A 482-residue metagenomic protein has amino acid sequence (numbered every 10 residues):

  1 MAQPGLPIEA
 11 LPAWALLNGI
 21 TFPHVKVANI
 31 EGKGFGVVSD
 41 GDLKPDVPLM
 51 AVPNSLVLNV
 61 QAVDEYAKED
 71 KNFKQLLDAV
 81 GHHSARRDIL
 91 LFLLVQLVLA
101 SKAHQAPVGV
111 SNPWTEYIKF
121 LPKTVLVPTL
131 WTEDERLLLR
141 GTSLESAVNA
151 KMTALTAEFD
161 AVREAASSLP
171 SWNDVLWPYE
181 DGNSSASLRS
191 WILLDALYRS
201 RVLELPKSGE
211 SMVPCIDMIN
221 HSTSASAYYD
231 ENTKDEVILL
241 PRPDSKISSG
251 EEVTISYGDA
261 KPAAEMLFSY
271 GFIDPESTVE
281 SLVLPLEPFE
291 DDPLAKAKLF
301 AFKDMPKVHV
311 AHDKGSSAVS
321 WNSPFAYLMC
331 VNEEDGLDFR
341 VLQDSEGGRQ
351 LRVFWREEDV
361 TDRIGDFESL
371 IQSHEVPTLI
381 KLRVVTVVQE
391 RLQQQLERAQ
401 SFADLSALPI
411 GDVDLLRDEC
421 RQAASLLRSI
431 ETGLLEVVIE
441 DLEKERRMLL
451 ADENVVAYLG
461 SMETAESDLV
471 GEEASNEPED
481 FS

Functional and structural regions predicted by a protein language model:
A2-L56, Q61-D64, G109-S482: Long, positively charged leader/targeting segments at protein N-termini
L58-K119: Eukaryotic helix-linker segments that join adjacent hydrophobic helices
